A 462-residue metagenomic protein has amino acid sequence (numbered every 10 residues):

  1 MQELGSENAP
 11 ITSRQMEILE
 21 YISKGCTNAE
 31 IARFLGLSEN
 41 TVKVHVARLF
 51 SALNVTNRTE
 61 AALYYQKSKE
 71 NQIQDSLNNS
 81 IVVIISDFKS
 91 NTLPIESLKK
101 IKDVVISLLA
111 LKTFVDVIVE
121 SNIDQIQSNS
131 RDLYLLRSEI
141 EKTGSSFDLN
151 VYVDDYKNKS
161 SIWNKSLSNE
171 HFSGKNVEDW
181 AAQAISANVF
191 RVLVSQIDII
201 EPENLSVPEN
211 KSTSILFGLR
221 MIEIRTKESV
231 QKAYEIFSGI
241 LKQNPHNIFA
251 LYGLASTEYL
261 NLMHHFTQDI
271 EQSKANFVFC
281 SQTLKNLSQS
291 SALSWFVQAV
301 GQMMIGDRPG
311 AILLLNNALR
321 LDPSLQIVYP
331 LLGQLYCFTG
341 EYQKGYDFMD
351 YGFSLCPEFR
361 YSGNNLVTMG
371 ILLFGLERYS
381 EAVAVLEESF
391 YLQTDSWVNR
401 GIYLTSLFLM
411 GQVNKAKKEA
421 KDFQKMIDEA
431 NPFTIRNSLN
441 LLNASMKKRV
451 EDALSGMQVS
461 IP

Functional and structural regions predicted by a protein language model:
Q2-E7, S51-S76: Basic, Lys/Arg-enriched C-terminal extension of HTH/homeodomain DNA-binding domains
G25-E60: Recognition helix of helix-turn-helix DNA-binding domains
K99-D116, E120-F217: Catalytic-center loop of serine/cysteine hydrolases
I224-K227, N261, I305, T339 (+2 more regions): Structural motif corresponding to the intra-repeat A-B loop/turn of tetratricopeptide repeats
K242-P245, S288-Q289, P323, P357-R360 (+2 more regions): Short coil turns that delineate tetratricopeptide repeat
A250, S294, V328, S362-N365 (+2 more regions): TPR alpha-solenoid repeat register
